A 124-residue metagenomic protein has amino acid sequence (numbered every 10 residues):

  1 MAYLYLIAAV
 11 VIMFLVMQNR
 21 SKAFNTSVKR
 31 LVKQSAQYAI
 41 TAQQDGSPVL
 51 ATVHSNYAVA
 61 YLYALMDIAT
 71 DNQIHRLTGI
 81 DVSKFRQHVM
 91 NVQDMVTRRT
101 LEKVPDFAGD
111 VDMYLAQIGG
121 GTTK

Functional and structural regions predicted by a protein language model:
Y5-K124: Long, charged/polar, soluble alpha-helical segments
